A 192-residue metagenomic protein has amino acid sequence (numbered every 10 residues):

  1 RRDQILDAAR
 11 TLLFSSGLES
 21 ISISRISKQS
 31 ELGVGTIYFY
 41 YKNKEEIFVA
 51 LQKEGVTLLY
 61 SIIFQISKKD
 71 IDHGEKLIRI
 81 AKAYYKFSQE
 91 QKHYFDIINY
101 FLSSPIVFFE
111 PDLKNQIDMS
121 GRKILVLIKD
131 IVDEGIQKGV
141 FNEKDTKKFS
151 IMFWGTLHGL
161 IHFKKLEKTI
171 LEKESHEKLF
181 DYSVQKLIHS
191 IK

Functional and structural regions predicted by a protein language model:
R1-A9, I26, L51-L59, I63 (+1 more regions): Generic hydrophobic, amphipathic alpha-helix propensity
R2, I23, E45, V49 (+9 more regions): Short, structured helix-loop boundary elements
Q4, L12-E46, A50: Helix-turn-helix
S22, F95-N99, K144, T169-K173: Short, hydrophobic secondary-structure boundary micro-motifs
A50, E54, F64-Y94, F149-F153: Hydrophobic alpha-helical connector segments
T57, F64, F109-K138, K147-I151 (+2 more regions): Amphipathic alpha-helical packing segments from all-alpha helical-bundle domains
A83-K86, V126, D130-K138, G159-L166 (+1 more regions): C-terminal peripheral helix-coil segments that are non-catalytic and often amphipathic
E90-P111, H162-L166: Amphipathic alpha-helical segments used for helix-helix packing
